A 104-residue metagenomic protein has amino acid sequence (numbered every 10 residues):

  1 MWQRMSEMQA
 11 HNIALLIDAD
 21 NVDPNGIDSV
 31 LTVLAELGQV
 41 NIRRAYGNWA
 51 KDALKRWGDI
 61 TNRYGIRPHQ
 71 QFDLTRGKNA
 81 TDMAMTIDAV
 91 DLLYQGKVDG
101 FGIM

Functional and structural regions predicted by a protein language model:
W2-D99: Domain-level signal for Mg2+-assisted phosphodiester chemistry and nucleotide/NA-binding surfaces in nucleic-acid
M104: Active-site histidine-anchored catalytic micro-motif
